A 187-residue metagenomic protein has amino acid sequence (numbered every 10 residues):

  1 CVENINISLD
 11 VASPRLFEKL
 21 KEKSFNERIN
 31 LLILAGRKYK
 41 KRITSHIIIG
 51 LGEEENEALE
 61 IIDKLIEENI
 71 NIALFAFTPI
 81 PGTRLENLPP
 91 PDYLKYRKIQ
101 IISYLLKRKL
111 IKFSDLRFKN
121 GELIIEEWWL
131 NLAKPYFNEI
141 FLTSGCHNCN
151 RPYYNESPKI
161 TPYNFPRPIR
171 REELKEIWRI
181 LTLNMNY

Functional and structural regions predicted by a protein language model:
C1, I49-E68: Catalytic cores of alpha/beta
C1-S45: Radical SAM/AdoMet-radical enzyme domain recognition
N6, L59-Y187: Auxiliary Fe-S-binding modules of radical SAM enzymes
R15, L20-K23, L51-G52, I80 (+1 more regions): Surface-exposed loop/turn and secondary-structure junction residues enriched for glycine/proline
R28, L32, A58, K95: Aromatic/hydrophobic pocket-lining residues that form the small-molecule binding cavity in soluble enzyme cores
L32-N56, F75-G82, L88: Conserved strand-turn element in the central/C-terminal portion of the radical SAM core barrel that lines
